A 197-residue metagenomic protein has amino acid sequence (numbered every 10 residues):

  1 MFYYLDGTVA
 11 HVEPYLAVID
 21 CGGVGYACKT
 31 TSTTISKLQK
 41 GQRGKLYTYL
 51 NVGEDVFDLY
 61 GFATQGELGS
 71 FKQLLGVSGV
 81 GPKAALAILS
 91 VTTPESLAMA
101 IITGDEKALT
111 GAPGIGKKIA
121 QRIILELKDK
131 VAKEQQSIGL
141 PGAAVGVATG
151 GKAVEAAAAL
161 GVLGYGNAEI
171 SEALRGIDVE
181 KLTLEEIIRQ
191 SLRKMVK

Functional and structural regions predicted by a protein language model:
M1-G76, E186-K197: Structure-specific DNA junction-binding interface
L50, F57-G61, P82-I101, R122-K133: Amphipathic, charged-and-aliphatic alpha-helical interface segments that function as noncatalytic docking
V77, V91, T103-G104, K130-S137 (+2 more regions): Conserved, well-folded catalytic cores of nucleic-acid-processing and energy-transducing macromolecular machines
A85, L97, A120, I170-A173 (+1 more regions): Small-residue helix-packing motif on alpha-helices
T110-P113, I123: Glycine- and Gly-Pro-enriched alpha-helical subdomains that act as flexible, kink-prone "lid/hinge" or packing modules
L125-R175: Strongly charged, low-complexity linkers/loops
A158, L163-Y165, S171-R175, V179-K197: C-terminal, charged interaction/regulatory segments at domain termini
